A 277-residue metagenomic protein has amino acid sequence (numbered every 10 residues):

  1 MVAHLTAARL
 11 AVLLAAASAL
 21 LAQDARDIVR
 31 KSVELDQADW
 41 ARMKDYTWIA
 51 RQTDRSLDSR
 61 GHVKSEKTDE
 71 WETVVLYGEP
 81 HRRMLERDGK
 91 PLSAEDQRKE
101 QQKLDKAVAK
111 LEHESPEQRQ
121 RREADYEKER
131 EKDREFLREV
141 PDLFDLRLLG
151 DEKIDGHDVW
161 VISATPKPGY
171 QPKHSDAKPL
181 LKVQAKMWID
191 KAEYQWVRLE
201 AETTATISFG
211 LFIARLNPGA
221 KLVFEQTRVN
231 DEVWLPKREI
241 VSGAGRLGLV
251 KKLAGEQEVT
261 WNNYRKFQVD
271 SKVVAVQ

Functional and structural regions predicted by a protein language model:
M1-A7: N-terminal secretory signal peptides that target proteins for export/translocation
A8-A19: Bacterial N-terminal signal peptides
A22-Q184, K191-V197, E202-K221, E225-K237 (+1 more regions): Structured extracytoplasmic
